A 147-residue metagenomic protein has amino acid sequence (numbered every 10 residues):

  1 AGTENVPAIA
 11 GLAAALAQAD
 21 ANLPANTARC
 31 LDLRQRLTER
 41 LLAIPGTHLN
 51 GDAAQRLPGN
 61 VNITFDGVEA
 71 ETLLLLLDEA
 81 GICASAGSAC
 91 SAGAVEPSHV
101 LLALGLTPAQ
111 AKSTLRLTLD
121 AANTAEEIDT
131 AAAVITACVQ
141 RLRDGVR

Functional and structural regions predicted by a protein language model:
A1, N26, N62, A89 (+1 more regions): Glycine- and other small-residue-rich loops at beta-strand/loop junctions that grip anionic moieties
A1-A19, N26-L33: PLP-dependent aminotransferase class I/II
N5, L16, L37, F65-G67 (+2 more regions): Glycine-rich beta-alpha junction loops
V6-A17, T38, L42, L74 (+4 more regions): Predominant activation on well-ordered alpha-helical scaffold segments within soluble catalytic domains
L16-L23, L41, P45, G81 (+2 more regions): Structural signal for hydrophobic packing residues in well-ordered secondary-structure cores of soluble enzyme domains
D20-L73, E79: Conserved PLP-dependent catalytic core of the aminotransferase class-I/II
G59-R116: Conserved C-terminal alpha-helix-loop-beta "cap" of PLP-dependent enzymes that closes/shapes the active-site mouth
A92, E96-R147: PLP-dependent enzyme catalytic core of the Aspartate aminotransferase-like
